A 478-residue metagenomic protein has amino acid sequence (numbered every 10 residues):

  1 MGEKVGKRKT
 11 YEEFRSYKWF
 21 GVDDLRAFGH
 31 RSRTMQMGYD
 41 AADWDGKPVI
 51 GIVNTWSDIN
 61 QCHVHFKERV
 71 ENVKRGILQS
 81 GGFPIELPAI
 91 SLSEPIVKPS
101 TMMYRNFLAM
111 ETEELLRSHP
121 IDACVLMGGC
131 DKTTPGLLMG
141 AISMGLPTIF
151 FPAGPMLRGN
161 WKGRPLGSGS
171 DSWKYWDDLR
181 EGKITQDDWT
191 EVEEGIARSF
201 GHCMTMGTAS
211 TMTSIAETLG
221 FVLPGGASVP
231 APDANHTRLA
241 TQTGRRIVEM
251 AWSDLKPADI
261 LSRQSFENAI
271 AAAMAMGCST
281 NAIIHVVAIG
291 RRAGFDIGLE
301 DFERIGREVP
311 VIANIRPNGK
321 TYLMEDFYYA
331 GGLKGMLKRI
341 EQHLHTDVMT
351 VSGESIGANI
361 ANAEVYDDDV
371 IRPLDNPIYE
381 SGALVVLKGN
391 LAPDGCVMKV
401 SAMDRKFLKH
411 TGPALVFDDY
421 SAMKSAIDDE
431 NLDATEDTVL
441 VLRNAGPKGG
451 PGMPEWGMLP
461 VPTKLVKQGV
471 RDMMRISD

Functional and structural regions predicted by a protein language model:
G2-D58, C62, E71-I90, P95 (+4 more regions): Catalytic or ion-coupling anion/metal-binding cores of large enzyme and transporter domains
F66: Glycine-rich beta-alpha loop segments
Y104: Glycine-rich phosphate- or other oxyanion-binding loops that anchor nucleotides, phosphorylated ligands
F107-H119: Short, well-structured alpha-helical segments in soluble
L116-L137, T148-A153: A short, small-residue-rich loop immediately preceding and capping a beta-strand
